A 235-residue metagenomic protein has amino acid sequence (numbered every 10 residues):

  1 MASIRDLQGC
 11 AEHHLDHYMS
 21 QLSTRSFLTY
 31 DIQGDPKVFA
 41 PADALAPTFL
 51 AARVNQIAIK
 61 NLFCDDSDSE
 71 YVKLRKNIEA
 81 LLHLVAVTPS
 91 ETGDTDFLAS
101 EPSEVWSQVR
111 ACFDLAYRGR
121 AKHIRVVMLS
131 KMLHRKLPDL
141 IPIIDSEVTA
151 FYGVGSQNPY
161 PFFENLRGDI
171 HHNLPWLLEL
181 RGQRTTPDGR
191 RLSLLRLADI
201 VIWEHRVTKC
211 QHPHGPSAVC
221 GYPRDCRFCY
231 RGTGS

Functional and structural regions predicted by a protein language model:
M1-R120, D139-S235: An N-terminal alpha-helical hairpin/helix-loop-helix interaction module that forms a charged, gly/pro-flexible surface
M128-L129: Conserved beta-strand->loop/alpha-helix structural units within folded catalytic cores of enzymes with alpha/beta
L133: DNA major-groove recognition helix of helix-turn-helix
